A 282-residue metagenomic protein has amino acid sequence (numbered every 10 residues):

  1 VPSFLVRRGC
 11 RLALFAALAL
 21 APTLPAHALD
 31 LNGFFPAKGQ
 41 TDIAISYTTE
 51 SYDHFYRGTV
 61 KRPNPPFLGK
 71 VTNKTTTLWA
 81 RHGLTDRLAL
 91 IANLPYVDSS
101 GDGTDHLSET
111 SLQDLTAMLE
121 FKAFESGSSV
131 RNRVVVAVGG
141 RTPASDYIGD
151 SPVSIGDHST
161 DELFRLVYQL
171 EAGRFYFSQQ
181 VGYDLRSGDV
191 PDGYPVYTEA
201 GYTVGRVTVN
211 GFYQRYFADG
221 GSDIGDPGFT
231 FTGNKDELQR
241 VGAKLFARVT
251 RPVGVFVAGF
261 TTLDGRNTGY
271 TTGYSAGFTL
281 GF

Functional and structural regions predicted by a protein language model:
L24-P63, F67-L68, G127-S129: Outer-membrane beta-barrel biogenesis signature
D30-G39, R87, F124-R133, R174 (+2 more regions): Short loop/turn motifs that connect adjacent beta-strands in outer-membrane beta-barrel proteins
K38-S51, V153-G228, R240: Detector for outer-membrane/organellar transmembrane beta-barrel domains, recognizing the amphipathic beta-strand
T41-I43, K74-L78, Q113-L119, V134 (+6 more regions): Hydrophobic, lipid-facing positions within transmembrane beta-strands of outer-membrane proteins
D42-S46, A89-I91, M118, R133-A137 (+5 more regions): Residue-level detector of the transmembrane beta-barrel scaffold of outer-membrane proteins
Y47-D53, L94-S100, A123, G140-D146 (+6 more regions): Transmembrane beta-strands of outer-membrane beta-barrel pores
Y56-T59, N64-P66, E199-F282: Outer membrane beta-barrel transmembrane domains
D98-L185, P191, D226-D236, L245: Outer-membrane pore/translocation modules
